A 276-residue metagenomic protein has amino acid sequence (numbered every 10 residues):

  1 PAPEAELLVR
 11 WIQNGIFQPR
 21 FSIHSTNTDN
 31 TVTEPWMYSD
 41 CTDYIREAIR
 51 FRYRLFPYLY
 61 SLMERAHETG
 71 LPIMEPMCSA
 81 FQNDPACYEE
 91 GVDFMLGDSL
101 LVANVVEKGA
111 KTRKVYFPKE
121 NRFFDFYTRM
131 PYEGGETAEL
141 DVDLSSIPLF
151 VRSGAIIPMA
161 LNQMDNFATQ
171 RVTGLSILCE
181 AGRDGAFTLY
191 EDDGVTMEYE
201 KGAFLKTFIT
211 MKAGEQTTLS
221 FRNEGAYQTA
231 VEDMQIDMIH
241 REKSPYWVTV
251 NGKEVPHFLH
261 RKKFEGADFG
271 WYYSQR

Functional and structural regions predicted by a protein language model:
P1-S146, V151-R152: Catalytic-domain carbohydrate-binding cleft regions of carbohydrate-active enzymes
H24, H67, H240, H257-H260: Histidine (H) residue identity feature
S25-T28, E90, R113, L140-D141 (+6 more regions): General N-terminal targeting signals
K108, T210-T217, Y272-R276: Short, ordered beta-strand-loop transition motifs
N121-D125, M130, T188, M197 (+2 more regions): Intrinsically disordered, low-complexity segments enriched in small/polar residues
D125-L144, T249-Q275: Solvent-exposed beta-strand/loop surfaces of large extracellular or lumenal domains
V151-K253, K262: Accessory, solvent-exposed terminal regions and/or long lumenal/extracellular loops of proteins
